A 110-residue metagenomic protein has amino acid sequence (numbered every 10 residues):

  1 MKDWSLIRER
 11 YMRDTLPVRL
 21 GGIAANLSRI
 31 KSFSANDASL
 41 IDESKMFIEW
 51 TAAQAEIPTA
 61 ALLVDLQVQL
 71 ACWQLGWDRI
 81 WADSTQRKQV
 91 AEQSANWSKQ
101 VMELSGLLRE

Functional and structural regions predicted by a protein language model:
M1-E110: Surface-exposed peri-terminal alpha-helical interaction modules
